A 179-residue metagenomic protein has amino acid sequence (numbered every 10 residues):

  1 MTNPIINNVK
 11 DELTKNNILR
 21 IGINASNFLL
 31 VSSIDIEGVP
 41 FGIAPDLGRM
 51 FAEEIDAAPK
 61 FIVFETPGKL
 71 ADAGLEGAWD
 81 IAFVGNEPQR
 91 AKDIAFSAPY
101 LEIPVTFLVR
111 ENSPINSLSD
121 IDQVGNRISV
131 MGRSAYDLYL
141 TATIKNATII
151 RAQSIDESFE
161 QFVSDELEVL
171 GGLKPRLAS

Functional and structural regions predicted by a protein language model:
T2-G85, R90-K92, R151: Extracytoplasmic small-molecule ligand-binding "clamshell" domains of the periplasmic binding protein/Venus flytrap
N16-A25, F41, S119-Y136: Short loop->beta-strand "edge-of-pocket" segments that line small-molecule binding or catalytic clefts across diverse
R20, T106-L108: Residues embedded in well-ordered beta-strands
A25, N86-E87, E111, G132 (+1 more regions): Short secondary-structure boundary segments
G68, D72, G85-D93, Y139-A142 (+1 more regions): A ligand-binding cleft/hinge motif common to bilobed small-molecule-binding domains
A78-W79, N126, L167: Short, high-confidence coil segments that cap the C-terminus of an alpha-helix and link into the following beta-strand
A95-E102, I150: Short beta-strand->loop
A98-Y100, V109-R127: Flexible hinge/capping segments at coil-to-helix
